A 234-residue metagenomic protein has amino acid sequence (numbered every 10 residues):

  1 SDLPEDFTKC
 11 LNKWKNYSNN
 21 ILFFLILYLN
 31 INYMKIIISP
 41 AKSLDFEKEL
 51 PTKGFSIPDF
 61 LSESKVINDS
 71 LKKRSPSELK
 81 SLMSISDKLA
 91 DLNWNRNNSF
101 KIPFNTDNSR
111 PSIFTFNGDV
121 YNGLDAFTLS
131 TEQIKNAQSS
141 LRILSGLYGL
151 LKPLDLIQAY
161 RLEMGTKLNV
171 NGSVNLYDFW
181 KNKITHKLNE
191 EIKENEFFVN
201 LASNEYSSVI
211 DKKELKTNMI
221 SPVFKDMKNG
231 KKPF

Functional and structural regions predicted by a protein language model:
L3, F7, L11, Y17-S18 (+2 more regions): Short hydrophobic targeting helices and cationic amphipathic motifs that mediate membrane/organellar targeting
L25, F100-N108, T185-L188, S207-I210: Intrinsically disordered, low-complexity boundary segments flanking structured domains
K35-S39, F197-N200: Short hydrophobic beta-strand segments
I37-T128: Active-site helix-to-loop segments that bind/position phosphate- or nucleotide-bearing substrates and donors across
A126-F234: Internal, well-folded beta-alpha domain core
